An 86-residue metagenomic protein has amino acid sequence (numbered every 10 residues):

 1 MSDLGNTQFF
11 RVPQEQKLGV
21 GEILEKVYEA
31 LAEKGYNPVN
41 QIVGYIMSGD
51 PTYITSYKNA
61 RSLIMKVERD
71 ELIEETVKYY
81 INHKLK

Functional and structural regions predicted by a protein language model:
S2-K86: Intrinsically disordered, low-complexity, basic-enriched segments
